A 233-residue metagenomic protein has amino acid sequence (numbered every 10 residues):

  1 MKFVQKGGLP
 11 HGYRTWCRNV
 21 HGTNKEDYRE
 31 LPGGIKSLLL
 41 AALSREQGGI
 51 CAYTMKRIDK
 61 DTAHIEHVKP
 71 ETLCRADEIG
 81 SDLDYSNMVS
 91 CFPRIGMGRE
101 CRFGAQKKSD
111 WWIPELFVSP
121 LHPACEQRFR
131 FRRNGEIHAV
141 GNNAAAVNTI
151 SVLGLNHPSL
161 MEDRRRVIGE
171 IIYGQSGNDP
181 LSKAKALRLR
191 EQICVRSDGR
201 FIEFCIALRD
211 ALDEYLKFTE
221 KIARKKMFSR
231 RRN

Functional and structural regions predicted by a protein language model:
M1-I50, M55-I65, K69-N233: Replace "small metal-dependent catalytic modules" with "small catalytic or cofactor-binding modules
